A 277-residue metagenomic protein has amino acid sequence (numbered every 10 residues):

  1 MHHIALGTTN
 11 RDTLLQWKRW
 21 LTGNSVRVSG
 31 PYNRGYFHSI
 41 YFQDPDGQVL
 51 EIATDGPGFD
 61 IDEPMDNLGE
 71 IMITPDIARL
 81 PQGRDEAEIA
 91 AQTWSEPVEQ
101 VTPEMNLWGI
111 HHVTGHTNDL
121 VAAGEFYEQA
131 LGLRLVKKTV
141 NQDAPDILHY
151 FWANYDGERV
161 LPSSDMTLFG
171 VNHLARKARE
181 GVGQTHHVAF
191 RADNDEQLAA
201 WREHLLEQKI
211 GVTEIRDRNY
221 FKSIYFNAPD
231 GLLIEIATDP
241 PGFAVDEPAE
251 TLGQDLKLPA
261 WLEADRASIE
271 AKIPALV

Functional and structural regions predicted by a protein language model:
M1-V49, T54-D60, L80, W108 (+4 more regions): Vicinal oxygen chelate
I61-T74: Long, contiguous interaction/recruitment modules in multidomain scaffold/adaptor proteins
P75-N106: Short acidic N-proximal helix/loop "leader" segments that mark the beginning of a domain or an inter-domain linker
E99-T102, H173-R179: Short beta-strand/turn micro-motifs at beta-sheet edges
H112: Conserved GNAT acetyl-CoA-binding A-motif
G115-S163, E203, D217: Core segments of cupin and vicinal oxygen chelate
D165-V171: Amphipathic N-proximal alpha-helical interface segments
